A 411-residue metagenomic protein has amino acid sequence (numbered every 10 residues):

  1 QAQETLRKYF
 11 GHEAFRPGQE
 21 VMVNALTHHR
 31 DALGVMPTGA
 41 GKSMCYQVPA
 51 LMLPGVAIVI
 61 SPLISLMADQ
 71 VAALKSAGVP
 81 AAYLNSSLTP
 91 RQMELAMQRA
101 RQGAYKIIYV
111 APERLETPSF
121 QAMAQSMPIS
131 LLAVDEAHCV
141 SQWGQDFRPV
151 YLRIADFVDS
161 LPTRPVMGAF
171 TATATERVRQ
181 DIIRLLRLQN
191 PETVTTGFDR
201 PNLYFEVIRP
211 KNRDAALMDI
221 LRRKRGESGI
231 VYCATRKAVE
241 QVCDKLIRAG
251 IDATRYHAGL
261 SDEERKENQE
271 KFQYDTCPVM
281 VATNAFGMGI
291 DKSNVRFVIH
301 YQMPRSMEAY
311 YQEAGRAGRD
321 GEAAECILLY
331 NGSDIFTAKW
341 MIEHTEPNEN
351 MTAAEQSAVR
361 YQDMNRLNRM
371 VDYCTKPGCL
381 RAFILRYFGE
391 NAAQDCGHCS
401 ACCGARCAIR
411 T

Functional and structural regions predicted by a protein language model:
Q3-Y9, E13-P17, V21-S43, A50-L53 (+3 more regions): Helicase motor core with emphasis on the C-terminal RecA-like subdomain
E346-T411: C-terminal accessory/connector segments of nucleic-acid motor ATPases
